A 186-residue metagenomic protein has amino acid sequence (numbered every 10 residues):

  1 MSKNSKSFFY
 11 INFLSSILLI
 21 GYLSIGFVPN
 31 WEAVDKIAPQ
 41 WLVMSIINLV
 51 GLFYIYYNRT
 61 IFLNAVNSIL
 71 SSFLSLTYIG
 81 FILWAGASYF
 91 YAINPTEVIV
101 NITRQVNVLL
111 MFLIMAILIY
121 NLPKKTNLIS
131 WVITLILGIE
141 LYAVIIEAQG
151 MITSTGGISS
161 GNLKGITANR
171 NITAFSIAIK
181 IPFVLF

Functional and structural regions predicted by a protein language model:
M1-G86, I93-V100, N107-L135, F186: Transmembrane signal-anchor hairpin modules in multi-pass inner-membrane enzymes, especially those that act on
T77, I158-S160: N-terminal hydrophobic alpha-helix used for membrane targeting or insertion
I82-Y89, K124-G156, T167-A168, I172-T173: Hydrophobic alpha-helical transmembrane segments
P95-N101, S160-A174: Short aromatic-rich membrane-water interface segments that cap or initiate transmembrane helices in multi-pass membrane
T96, A148, I177-I179: Short, function-defining helix-loop hinge/capping sites that tune catalysis or transport
F112, I139-A143, P182: Hydrophobic, well-ordered secondary-structure segments
F175-F186: Membrane-interface transmembrane helices that cradle and orient dolichyl/undecaprenyl
